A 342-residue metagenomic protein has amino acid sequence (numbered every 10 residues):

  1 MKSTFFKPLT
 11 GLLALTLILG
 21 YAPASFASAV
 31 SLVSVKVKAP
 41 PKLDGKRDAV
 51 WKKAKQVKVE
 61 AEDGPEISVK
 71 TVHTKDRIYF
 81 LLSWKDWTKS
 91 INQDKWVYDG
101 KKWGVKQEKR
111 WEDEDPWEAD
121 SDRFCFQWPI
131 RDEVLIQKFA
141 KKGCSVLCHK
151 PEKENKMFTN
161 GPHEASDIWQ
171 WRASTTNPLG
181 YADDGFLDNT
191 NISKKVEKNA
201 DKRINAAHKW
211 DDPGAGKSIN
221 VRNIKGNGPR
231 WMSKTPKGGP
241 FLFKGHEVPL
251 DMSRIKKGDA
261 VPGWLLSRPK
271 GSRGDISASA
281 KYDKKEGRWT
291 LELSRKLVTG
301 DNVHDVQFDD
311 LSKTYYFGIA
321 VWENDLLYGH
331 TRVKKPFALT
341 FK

Functional and structural regions predicted by a protein language model:
K2-L12: Bacterial N-terminal signal peptides that target proteins for export
T10-G20: Bacterial N-terminal signal peptides
Y21-A27: Sec/Tat signal peptide C-region and signal peptidase I cleavage site
S28-K42, W96-G258, K285, G300-K342: Acidic/polar low-complexity flexible segments
A29-K70: Mature N-terminal segment immediately following signal peptide/propeptide cleavage in secreted/periplasmic
G45, R77-W84, W289-R295: Short, well-ordered beta-strand segments enriched in hydrophobic/aromatic residues
K53-A54, K58-K101, V105-E108: Long, well-ordered hydrophobic secondary-structure segments characteristic of membrane-embedded and membrane-proximal
I67-K70, S277-K284: Beta-strand-rich interaction surfaces with strong enrichment in secreted/lumenal proteins
